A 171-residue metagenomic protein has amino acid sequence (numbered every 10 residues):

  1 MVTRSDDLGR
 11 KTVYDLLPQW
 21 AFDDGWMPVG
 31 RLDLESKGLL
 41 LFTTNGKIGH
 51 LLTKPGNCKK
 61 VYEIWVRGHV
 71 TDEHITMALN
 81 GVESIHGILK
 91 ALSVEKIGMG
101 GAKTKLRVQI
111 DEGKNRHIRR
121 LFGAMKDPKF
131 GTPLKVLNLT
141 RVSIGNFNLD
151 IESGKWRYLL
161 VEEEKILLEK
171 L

Functional and structural regions predicted by a protein language model:
M1-L171: Basic, flexible Lys/Arg- and Gly-enriched helix-loop patches that mediate nucleic-acid binding at interfaces with rRNA
